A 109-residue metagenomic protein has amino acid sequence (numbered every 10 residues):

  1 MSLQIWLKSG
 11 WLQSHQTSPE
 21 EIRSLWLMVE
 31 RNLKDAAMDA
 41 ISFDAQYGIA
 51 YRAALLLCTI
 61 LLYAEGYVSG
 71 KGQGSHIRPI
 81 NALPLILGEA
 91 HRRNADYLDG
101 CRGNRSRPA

Functional and structural regions predicted by a protein language model:
M1-A109: Terminal alpha-helical segments
